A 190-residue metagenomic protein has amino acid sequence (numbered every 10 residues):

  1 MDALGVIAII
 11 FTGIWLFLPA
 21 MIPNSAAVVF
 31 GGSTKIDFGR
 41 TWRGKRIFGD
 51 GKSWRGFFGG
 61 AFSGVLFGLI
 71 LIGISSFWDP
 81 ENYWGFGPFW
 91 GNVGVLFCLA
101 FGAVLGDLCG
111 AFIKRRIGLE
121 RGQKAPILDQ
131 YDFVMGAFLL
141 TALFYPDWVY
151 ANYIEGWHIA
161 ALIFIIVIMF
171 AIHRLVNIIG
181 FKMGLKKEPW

Functional and structural regions predicted by a protein language model:
M1-L140, A151-W190: Interhelical loop and helix-boundary elements at the membrane-water interface of polytopic inner-membrane proteins
F144-Y150: Transmembrane helix-loop junctions at the membrane interface of multipass transporters and ion channels
